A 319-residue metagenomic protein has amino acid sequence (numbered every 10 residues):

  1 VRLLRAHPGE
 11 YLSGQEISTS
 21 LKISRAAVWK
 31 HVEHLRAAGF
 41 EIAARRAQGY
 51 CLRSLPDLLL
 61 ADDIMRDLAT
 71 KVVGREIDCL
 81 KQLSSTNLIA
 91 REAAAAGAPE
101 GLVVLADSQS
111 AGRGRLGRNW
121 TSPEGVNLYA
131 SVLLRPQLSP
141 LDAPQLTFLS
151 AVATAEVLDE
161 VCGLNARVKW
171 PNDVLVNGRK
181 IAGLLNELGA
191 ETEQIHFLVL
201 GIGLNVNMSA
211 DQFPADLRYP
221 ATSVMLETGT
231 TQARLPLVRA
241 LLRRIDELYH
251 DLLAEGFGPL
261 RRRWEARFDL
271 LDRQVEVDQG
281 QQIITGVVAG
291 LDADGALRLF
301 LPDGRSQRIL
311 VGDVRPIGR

Functional and structural regions predicted by a protein language model:
V1-E160, K180-A182, G189, Q232: N-terminal lobe of the biotin/lipoate ligase/transferase fold
V1-I23, E33, A37, L138-P144 (+2 more regions): Long, positively charged amphipathic alpha-helical accessory segments at protein N-termini or as interdomain linkers
V28, T86, A130, D173 (+3 more regions): Residue-level signal for inorganic ion chemistry
Y50, D173-V174: Hydrophobic residue at the +6 position relative to the catalytic HRD Asp in the kinase catalytic loop
V168-N172: Alpha/beta catalytic cores of group-transfer enzymes, especially the acyltransferase/condensing modules of polyketide
